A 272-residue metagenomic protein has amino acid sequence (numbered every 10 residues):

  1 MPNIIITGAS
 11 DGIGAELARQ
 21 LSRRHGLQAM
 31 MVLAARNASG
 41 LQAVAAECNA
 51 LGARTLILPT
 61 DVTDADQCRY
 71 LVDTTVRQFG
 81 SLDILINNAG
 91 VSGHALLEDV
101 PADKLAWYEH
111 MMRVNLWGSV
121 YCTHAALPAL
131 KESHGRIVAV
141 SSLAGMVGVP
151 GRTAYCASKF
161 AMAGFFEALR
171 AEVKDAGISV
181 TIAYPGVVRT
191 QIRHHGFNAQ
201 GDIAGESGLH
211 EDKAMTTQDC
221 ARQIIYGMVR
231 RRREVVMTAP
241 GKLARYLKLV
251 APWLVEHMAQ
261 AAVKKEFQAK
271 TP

Functional and structural regions predicted by a protein language model:
S10-D11: Conserved glycine-rich cofactor-binding loop
H25-V44: Conserved glycine-rich Rossmann-like NAD(P)H-binding loop of the short-chain dehydrogenase/reductase
P59-Y70: The beta1-alpha1 cofactor-binding region of Rossmann-like NAD(H)/NADP(H)-dependent oxidoreductases
S92-E109, G151-A154: Conserved mid-core segment of classical short-chain dehydrogenase/reductases
T123, S158: Active-site helix of classical SDR
S142: Residue(s) in the substrate-gating loop at a strand-loop-helix junction that position the organic substrate next
D175-A239: SDR active-site lid
